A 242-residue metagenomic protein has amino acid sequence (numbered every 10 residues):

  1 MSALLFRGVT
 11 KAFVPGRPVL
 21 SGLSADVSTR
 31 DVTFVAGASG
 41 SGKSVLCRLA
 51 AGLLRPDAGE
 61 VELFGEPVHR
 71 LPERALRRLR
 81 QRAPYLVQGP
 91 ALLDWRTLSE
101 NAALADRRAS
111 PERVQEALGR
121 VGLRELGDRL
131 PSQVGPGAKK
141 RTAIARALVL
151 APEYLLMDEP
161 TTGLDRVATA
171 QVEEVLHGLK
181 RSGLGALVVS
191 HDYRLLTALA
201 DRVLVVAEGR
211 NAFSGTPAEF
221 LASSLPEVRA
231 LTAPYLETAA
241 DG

Functional and structural regions predicted by a protein language model:
A51: Helix-to-loop junction immediately C-terminal to a conserved catalytic motif
V68-P84, R181, F220-S224: ABC ATPase NBD coupling module
P111-L126: Conserved ABC ATPase "signature" region
L130-V134, A138: Conserved ABC ATPase signature
L155-D158: Catalytic Walker B motif of ABC-type/P-loop ATPase nucleotide-binding domains
S190-H191: H-loop/switch region of ABC-family ATPase nucleotide-binding domains
L196-A198: A short, surface-exposed alpha-helical micro-motif characterized by mixed small hydrophobic and charged/polar residues
